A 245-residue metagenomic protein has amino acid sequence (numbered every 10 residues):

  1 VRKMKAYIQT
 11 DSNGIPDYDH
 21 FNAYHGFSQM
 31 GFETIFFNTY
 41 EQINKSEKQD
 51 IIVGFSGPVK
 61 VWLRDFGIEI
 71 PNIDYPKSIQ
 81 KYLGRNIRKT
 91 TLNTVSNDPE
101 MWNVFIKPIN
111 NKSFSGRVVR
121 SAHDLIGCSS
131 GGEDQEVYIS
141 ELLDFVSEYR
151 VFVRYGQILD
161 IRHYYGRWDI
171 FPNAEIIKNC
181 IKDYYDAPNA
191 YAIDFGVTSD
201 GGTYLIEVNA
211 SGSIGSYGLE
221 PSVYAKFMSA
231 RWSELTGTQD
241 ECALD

Functional and structural regions predicted by a protein language model:
M4-S28, T34-Y185: Active-site nucleotide/adenylate-binding loops and adjacent lid/helix of ATP-dependent enzymes
L63-N72, D169-P172, V197, S216-A230: Short, surface-exposed, charge-dense and proline/glycine-enriched linear segments
F152-L159, A187-G218: Conserved metal-phosphate-binding beta-hairpin within the catalytic cores of diverse ATP-dependent phosphoryl-transfer
I176-Y191, F227-Q239: Short, solvent-exposed cationic patches
G202-D245: Intrinsically disordered, low-complexity regulatory tails
